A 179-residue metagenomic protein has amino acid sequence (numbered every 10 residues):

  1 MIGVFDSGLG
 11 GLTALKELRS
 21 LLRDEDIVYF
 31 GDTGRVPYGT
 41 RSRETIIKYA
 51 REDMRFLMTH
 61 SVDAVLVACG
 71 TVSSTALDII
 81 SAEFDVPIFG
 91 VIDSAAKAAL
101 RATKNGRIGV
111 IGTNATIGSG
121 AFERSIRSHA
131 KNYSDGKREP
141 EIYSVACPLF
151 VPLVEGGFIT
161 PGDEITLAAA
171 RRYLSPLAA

Functional and structural regions predicted by a protein language model:
M1-A179: Non-catalytic structural scaffold of enzyme domains
